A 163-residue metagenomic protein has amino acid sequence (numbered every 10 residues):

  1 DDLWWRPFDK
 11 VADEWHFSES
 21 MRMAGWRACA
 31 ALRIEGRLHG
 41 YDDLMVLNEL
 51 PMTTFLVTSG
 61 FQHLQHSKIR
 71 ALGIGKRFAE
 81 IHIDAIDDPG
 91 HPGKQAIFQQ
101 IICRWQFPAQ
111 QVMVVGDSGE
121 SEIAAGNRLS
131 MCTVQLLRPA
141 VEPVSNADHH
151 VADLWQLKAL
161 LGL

Functional and structural regions predicted by a protein language model:
D1, G36, D87-H91: Alpha-helix initiation/capping motif
D1-L32: A metal-dependent, Asp-based hydrolase signature
D2, R37-G40, S59-Q62, V115-G116: Short alpha-helix boundary/capping motifs
M21, D43-V46, Q111: Single-residue recognition of alpha-helix capping/boundary positions
A30-L56, Q95: Short, acidic loop-to-helix structural element flanking the phosphoryl-transfer center in phosphate-processing enzymes
N48, F55, F61-Q62, H66-L163: Asp-based, Mg2+/Mn2+-dependent phosphohydrolase catalytic module
